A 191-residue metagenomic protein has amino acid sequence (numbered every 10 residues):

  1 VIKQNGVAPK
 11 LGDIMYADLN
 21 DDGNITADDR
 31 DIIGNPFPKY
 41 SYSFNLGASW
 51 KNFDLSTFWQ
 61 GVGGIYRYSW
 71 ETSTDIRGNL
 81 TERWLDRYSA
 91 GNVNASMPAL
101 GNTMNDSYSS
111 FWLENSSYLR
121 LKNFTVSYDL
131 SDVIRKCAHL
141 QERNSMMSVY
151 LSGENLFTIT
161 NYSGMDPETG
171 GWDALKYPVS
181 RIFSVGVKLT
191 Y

Functional and structural regions predicted by a protein language model:
V1-F37, N45, D54-N115, H139: Surface-exposed, extracytoplasmic segments of Gram-negative outer-membrane nutrient-acquisition systems
P36-Y40, G47, G61, Y128 (+1 more regions): Intrinsic disorder/low-complexity segments
P38-Y42, G61-G63, L119-K122, R181: Transmembrane beta-barrel architecture of outer-membrane proteins
K39-S41, S49-N52, M146, S152: Short, well-ordered loop/turn elements at secondary-structure boundaries
A48, T57-G61, D86, V149-N155 (+1 more regions): Transmembrane beta-barrel strands of outer-membrane/channel proteins
N52-S56, V133-I134: Repeated loop/turn-to-beta-strand initiation elements of outer-membrane beta-barrel proteins
E82, N92-Y191: Membrane-interface anchoring segments and C-terminal beta-barrel signals
